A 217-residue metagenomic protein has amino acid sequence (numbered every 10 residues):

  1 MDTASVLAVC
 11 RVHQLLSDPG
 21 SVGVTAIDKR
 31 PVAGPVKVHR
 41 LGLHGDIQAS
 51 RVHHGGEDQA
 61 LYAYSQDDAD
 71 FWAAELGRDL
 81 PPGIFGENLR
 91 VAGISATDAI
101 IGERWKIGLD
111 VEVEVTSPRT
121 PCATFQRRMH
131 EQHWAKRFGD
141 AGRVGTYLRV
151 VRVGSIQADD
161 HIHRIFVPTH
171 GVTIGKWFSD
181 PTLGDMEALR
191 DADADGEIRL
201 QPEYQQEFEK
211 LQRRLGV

Functional and structural regions predicted by a protein language model:
M1-Q126, H133, T169-V217: Electropositive, beta-rich accessory/interaction domains or terminal extensions that provide binding surfaces
A33, T120, R143-G145, V153: A generic structural motif
V91-G93, G145-R152: Short alpha-helix capping/helix-loop boundary micro-motifs
G102, V153, A158-D160: Loop/turn positions that initiate beta-strands
K106-G108, V151, I165: A generic structural motif
P118, V151-V153, V167: An acidic- and aromatic-residue-enriched active-site/binding cleft used to recognize and process polar
Q132-R149: A mid-sequence, solvent-exposed acidic-amphipathic segment
D160-F166: Short hydrophobic beta/alpha edge segments that flank linear recognition/processing sites
